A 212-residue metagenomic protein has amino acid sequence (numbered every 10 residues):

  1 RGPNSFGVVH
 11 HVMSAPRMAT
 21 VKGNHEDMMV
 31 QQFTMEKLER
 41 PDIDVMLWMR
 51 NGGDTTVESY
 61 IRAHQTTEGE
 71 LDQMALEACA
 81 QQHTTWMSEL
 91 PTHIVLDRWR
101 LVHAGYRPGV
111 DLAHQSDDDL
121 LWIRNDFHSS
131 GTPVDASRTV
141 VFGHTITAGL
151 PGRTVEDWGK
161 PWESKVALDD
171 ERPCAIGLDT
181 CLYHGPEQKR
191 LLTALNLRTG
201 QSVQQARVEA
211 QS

Functional and structural regions predicted by a protein language model:
R1-W48: Core catalytic region of metal-dependent phosphoesterases/phosphodiesterases, especially metallo-beta-lactamase-like
G7-V8, T34-L38, G109, H114 (+2 more regions): Single-residue recognition of alpha-helix boundary sites
M13-S14, E39-P41, D119-I123, G159-S164 (+1 more regions): Short, low-complexity, polar/charged sequence segments that are solvent-exposed and flexible
L38-V57, H83-W86, G200-Q205: Short secondary-structure boundary segments
N51, V57-G177, C181-E187: Acidic, His/Gly-enriched loop-helix segments that form or flank divalent-metal centers in metallo-dependent hydrolases
L168-S212: Binuclear metal-dependent phosphoesterase catalytic core
